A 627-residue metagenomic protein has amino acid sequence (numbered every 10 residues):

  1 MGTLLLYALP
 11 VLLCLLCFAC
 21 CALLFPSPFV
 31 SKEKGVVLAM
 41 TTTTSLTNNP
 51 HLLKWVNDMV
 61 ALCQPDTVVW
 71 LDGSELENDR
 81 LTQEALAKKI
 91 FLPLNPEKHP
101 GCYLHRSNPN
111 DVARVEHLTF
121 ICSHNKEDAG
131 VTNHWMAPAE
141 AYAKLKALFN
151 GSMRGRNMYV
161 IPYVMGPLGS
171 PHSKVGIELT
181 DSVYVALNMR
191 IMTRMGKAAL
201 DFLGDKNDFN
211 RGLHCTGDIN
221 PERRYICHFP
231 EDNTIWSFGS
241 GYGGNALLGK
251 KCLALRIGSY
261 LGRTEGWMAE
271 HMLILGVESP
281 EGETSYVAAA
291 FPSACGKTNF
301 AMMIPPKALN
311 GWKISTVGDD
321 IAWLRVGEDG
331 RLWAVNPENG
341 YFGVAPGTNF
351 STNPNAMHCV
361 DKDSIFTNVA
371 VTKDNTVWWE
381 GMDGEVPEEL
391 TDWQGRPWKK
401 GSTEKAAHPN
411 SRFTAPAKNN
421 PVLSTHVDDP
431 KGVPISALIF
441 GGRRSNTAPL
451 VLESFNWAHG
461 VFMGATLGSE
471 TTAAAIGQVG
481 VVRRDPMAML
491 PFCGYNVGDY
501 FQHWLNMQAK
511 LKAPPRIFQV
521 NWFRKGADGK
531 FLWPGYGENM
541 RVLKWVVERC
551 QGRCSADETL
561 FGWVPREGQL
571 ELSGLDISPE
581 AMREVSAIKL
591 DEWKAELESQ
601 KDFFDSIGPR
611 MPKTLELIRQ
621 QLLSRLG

Functional and structural regions predicted by a protein language model:
G2-A8: Feature marks short, highly hydrophobic, charge-poor N-terminal signal-anchor/signal peptide-like helices that anchor
L6, A22-L24, A61, G608: Generic N-terminal simple sequence motifs
L9-L15, L23: Short polybasic linear motifs
L24-A39: Short, Lys/Arg-enriched N-terminal segments with co-localized hydrophobic residues within the first ~10-30 amino acids
A39-C295, P305-G627: Conserved internal helical-beta-strand scaffold that buttresses enzyme catalytic cores
F300: Hydrophobic positions on the alpha1 helix immediately C-terminal to the Walker A/P-loop
